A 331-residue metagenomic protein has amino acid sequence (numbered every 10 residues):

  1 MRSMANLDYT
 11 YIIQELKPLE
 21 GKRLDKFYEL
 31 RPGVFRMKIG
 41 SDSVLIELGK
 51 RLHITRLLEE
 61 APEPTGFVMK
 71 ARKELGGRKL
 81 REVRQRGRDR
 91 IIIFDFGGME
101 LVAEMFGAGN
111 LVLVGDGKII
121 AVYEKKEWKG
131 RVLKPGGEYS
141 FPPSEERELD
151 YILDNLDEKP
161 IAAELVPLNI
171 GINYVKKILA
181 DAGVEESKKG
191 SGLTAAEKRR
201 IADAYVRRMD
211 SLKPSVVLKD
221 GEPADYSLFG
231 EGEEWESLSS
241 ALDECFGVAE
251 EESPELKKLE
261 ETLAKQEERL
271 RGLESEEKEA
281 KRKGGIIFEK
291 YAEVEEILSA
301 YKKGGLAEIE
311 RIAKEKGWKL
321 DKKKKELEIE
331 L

Functional and structural regions predicted by a protein language model:
M1-L331: Extended, highly charged segments
